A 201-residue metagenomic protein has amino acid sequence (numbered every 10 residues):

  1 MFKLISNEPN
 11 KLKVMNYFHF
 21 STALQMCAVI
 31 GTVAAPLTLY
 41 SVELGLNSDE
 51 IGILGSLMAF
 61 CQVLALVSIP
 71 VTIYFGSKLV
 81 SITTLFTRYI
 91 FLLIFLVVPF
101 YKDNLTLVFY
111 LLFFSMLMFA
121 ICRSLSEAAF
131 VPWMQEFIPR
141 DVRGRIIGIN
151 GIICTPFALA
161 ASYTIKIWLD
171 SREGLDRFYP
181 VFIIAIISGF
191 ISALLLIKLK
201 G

Functional and structural regions predicted by a protein language model:
M1-I69, S81-L96, C154: Helix-loop boundary and gating motifs at the non-cytosolic
A23, F91, L105-S126: Hydrophobic core of transmembrane alpha-helices in multi-pass small-molecule transporters, especially MFS/SLC-type
S48-D49, I138-N150: Loop-to-transmembrane helix entry/capping segments in MFS-fold secondary transporters and related SLC/MFSD carriers
L64-S81, I165, L169-D170: Helix-to-loop junctions at the C-terminal end of transmembrane segments in multipass secondary transporters
I73-I90, I149, G174-F178: Cytoplasmic membrane-interface "Motif A"-like loop-to-helix N-cap segments of 12-TM Major Facilitator Superfamily
L85-T106, I167-S171: C-terminal ends and interior cores of transmembrane alpha-helices in multi-pass membrane transporters/permeases
L107-V108, I167-I187: A membrane-interface helix-boundary motif in multi-pass transporters
F178, S188-G201: Helix-loop junctions on the cytosolic side of multi-pass membrane transporters, especially the intracellular loop
